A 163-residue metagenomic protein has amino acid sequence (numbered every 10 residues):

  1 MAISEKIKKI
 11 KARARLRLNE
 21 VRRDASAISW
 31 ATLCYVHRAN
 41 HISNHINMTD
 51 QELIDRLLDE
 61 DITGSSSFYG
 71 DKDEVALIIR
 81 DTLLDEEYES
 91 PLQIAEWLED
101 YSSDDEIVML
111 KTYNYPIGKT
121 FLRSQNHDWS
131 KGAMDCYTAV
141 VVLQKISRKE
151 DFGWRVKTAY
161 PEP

Functional and structural regions predicted by a protein language model:
M1-M48, E52: Low-complexity, glycine/serine/proline-rich disordered segments that function as export/translocation leaders
A39, S43-P163: Functional cores of ribonucleases/endoribonucleases
